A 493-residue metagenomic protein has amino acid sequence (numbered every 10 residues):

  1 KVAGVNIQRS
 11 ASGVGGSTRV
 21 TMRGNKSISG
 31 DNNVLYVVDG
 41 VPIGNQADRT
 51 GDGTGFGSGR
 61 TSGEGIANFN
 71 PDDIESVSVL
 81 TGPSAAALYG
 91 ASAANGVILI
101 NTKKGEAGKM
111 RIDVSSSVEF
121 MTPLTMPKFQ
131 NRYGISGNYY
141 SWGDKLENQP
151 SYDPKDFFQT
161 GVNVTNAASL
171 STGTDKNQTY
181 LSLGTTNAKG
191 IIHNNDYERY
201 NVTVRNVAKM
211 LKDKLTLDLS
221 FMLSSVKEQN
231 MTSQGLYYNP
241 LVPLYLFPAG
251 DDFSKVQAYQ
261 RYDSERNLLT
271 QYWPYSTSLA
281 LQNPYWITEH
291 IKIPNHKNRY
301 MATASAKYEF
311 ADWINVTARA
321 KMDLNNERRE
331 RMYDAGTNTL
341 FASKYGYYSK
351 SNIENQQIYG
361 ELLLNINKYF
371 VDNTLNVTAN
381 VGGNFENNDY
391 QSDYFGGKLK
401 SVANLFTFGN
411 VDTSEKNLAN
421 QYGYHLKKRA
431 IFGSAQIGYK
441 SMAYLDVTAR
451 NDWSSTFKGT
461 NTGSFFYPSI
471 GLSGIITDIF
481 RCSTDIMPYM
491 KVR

Functional and structural regions predicted by a protein language model:
K1-V204, K209-S224, M301, H425 (+1 more regions): Short, small/polar-rich motifs associated with maturation and membrane association, primarily at protein termini
V2, A311, V402: Acidic-histidine catalytic/liganding microenvironments
S17, N95, N163-A167, Y197-T203 (+7 more regions): Transmembrane beta-barrel architecture of outer-membrane proteins
N32, V38, R49, E106-S151 (+6 more regions): Surface-exposed loop/interface segments of Gram-negative outer-membrane beta-barrel transport/assembly proteins
T102-K104, T172-T174, A208-M210, A306-Y308 (+4 more regions): Residue-level signature of outer-membrane beta-barrel architecture
Y180-T185, Y444-W453: Glycine- and acidic-rich phosphate- and metal-coordinating loops
G459-S464: Short glycine/threonine-rich loop-to-helix capping motif typified by GTGT followed within a few residues by an Asp-Pro
